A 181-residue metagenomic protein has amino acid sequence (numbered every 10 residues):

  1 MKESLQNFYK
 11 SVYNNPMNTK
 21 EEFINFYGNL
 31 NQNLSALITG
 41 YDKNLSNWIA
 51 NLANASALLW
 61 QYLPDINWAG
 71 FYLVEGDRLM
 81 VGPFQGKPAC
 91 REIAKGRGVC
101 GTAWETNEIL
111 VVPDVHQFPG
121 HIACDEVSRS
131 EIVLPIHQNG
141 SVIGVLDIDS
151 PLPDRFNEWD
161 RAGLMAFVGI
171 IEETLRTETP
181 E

Functional and structural regions predicted by a protein language model:
M1-P16: N-terminal amphipathic/basic-hydrophobic helices that include classical n-h-c signal peptides and signal-anchor
V12-P83, I170-E181: Intrinsically disordered, low-complexity terminal regulatory regions
I66, V74-C124: Regulatory sensory and allosteric helical modules in signal-transduction proteins and certain transcription factors
W68, V133, V145: Short hydrophobic/aromatic beta-strand element in the GNAT-like acyltransferase core that lines or flanks the acyl-donor
S130-H137: A short, aliphatic-rich beta-strand micro-motif
H137-S150: Sensory-domain boundary capping and coupling elements
L152-D154: A generic structural motif
F156-T174: Amphipathic alpha-helical "output/dimerization" segments
